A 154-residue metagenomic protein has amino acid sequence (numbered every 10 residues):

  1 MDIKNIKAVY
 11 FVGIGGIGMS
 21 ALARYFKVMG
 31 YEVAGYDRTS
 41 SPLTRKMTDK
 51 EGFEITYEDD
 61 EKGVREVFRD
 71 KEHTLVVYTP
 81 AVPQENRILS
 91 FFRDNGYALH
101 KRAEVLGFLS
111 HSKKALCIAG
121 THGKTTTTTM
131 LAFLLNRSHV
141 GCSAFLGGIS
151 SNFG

Functional and structural regions predicted by a protein language model:
M1-I55, K71-V76, F92, Y97 (+1 more regions): ATP-dependent carboxylate-amine ligase
Y25-V28, K62-K71, P80-G154: Phosphate-binding loop of NTP-binding sites
